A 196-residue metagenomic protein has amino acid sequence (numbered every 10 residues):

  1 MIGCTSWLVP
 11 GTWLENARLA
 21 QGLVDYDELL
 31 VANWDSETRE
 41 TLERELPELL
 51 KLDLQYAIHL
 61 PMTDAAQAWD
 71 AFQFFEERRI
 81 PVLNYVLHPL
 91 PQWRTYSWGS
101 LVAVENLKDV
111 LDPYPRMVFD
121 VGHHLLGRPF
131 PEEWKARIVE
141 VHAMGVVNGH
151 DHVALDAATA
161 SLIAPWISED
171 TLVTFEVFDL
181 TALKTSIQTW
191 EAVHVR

Functional and structural regions predicted by a protein language model:
M1, R94-W98, L111: Short, charged N-terminal beta->alpha structural module
M1-G3, P10-L23, T41, A66-P81 (+2 more regions): Histidine-acidic metal/acid-base catalytic patches
M1-L60: N-terminal pre-domain/capping segments
I2-S6, D25-L29, L54-L60, L83-L87 (+4 more regions): Hydrophobic faces of well-ordered beta-strands that scaffold small-molecule active sites in alpha/beta enzyme cores
W7-T12, N33-D35, M62-D64, L90-W93 (+3 more regions): Short beta->alpha connector loops
D35-L46, W69, P89-W98, L155-A158: Active-site-adjacent beta->alpha loops and helix N-cap segments on the catalytic face of soluble alpha/beta enzymes
E43-P61, L101, V110, A160-S168: Alpha-helix-loop-beta-strand connector modules within alpha/beta enzyme cores
I58-H59, A65-T95, L101: Hydrophobic alpha-helical segments and helix pairs
